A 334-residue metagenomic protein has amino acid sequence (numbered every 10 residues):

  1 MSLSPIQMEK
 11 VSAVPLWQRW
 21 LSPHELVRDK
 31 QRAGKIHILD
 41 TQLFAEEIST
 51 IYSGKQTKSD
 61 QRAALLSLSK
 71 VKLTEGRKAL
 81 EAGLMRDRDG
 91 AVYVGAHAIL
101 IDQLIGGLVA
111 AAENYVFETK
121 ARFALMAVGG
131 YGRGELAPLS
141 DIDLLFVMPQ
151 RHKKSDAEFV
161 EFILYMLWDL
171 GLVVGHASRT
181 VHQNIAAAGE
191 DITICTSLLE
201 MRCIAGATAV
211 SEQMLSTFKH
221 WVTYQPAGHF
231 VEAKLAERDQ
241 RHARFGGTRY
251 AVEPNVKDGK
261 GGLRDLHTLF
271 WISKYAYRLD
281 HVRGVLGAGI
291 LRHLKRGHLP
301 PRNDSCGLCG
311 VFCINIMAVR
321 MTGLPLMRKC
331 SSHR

Functional and structural regions predicted by a protein language model:
S2-R334: A nucleotide- and high-energy phosphate-metabolite-utilizing enzyme signature
